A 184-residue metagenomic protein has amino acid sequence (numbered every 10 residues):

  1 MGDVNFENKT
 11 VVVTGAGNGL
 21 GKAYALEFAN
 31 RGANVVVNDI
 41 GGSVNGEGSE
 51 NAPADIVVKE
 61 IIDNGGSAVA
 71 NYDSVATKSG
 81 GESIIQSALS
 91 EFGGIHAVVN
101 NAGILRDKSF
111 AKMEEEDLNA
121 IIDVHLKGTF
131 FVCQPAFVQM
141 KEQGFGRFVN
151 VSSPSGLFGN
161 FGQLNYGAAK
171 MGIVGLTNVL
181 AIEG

Functional and structural regions predicted by a protein language model:
D3-V36: Canonical Rossmann dinucleotide-binding motif of NAD(H)/NADP(H)-dependent dehydrogenases/reductases, specifically
N5, N64-S67, S87-N100, R106 (+1 more regions): A glycine-rich helix->loop->beta "capping" turn within Rossmann-like NAD(P)(H)-dependent oxidoreductase domains
I61, S109-F110, E114-I122: Substrate-binding pocket helix/loop in short-chain dehydrogenase/reductase
M113, G159-G167: Active-site loop-to-helix junction immediately N-terminal to the catalytic Tyr of the SDR YXXXK motif in Rossmann-fold
C133, A169, T177: Active-site helix of classical SDR
V138, I182-E183: Alpha-helical segment proximal to the catalytic Tyr-Lys
S153: Residue(s) in the substrate-gating loop at a strand-loop-helix junction that position the organic substrate next
